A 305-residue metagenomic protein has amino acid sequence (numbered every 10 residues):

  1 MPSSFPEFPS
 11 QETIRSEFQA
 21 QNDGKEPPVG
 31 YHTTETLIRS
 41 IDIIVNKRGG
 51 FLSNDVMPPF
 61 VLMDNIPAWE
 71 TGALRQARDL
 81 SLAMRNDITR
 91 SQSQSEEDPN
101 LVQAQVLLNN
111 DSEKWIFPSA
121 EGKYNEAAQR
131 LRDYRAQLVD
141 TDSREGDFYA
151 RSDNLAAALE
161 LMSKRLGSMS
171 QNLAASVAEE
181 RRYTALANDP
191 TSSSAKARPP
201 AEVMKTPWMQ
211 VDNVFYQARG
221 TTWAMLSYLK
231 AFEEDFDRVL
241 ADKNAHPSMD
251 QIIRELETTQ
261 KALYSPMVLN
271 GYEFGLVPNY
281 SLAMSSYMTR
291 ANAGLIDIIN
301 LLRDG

Functional and structural regions predicted by a protein language model:
M1-S4, A68: Long, low-complexity intrinsically disordered regions
S3, E7-E17, N213-Y216, T222-G305: A cross-kingdom marker for long, charged
S10-K123: N-terminal Sec/ER secretory leader and immediately downstream segment of secreted/extracellular precursors
V29, L62-Q76, T89-E96, N100 (+8 more regions): Extracytoplasmic/periplasmic, Sec-exported soluble proteins
N46, G50, D79-T89, E113 (+5 more regions): Charged/polar positions within long, soluble alpha-helices
N54-N65, D111, P118, E202-D212 (+1 more regions): A cross-kingdom feature marking solvent-exposed beta-strand/loop segments within repeated, beta-rich binding/scaffold
N100-L138, S248-E273: Long, amphipathic, charge-rich alpha-helical segments that form helical bundles/coiled-coils
K123-I253: Extended amphipathic alpha-helical interaction segments
